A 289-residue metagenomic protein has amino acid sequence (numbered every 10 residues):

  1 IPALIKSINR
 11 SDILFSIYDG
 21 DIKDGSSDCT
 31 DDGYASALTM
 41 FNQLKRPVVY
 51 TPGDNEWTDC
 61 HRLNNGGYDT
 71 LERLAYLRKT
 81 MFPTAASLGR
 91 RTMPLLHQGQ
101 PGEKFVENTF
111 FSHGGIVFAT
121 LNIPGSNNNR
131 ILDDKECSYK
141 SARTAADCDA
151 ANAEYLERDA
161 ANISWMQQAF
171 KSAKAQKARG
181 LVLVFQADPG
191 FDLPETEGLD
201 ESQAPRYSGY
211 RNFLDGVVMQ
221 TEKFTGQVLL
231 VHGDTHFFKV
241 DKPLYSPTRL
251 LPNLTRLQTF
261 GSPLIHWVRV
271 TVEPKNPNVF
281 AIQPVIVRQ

Functional and structural regions predicted by a protein language model:
I1-G33: N-terminal active-site segment of His-dependent metallophosphoesterases
K6-F15, A119, K135-P243: His/acidic metal-ligating clusters that form di-metal
I17, V49, F111, L230-H232: Residue-level signal for helical boundary/lining positions with a hydrophobic bias
D24-S26, P52-H61, S126-I131, P189-D192 (+1 more regions): Active-site environment of divalent metal-dependent phosphoester hydrolases
D28-D31, H61-D69, L193-S208: Short, flexible/disordered intra-domain loops and linkers
D31-A37, Y210-F213: Charged helix-capping and loop-helix junction motifs
G33-A161, W165, Y245-T271: Extended active-site neighborhood of metal-dependent phosphoesterases/phosphodiesterases
E273-Q289: A short C-terminal boundary segment appended to hydrolase-like catalytic domains
